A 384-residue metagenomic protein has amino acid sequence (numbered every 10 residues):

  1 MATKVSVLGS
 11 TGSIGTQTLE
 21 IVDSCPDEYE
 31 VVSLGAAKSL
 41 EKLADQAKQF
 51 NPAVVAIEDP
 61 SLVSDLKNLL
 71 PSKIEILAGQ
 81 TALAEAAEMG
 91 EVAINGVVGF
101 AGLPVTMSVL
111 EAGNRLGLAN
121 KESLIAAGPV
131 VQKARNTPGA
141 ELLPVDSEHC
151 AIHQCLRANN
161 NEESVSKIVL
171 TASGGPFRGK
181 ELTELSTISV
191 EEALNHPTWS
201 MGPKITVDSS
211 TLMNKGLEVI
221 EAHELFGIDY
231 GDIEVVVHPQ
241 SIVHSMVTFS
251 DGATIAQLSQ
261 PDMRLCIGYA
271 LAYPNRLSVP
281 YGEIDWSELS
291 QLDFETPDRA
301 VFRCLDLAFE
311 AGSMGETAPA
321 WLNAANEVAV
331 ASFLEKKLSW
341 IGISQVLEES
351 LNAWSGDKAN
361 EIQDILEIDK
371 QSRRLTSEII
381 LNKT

Functional and structural regions predicted by a protein language model:
M1-T384: Catalytic, metal-anchored helix/loop core of enzyme active sites in primary metabolism
